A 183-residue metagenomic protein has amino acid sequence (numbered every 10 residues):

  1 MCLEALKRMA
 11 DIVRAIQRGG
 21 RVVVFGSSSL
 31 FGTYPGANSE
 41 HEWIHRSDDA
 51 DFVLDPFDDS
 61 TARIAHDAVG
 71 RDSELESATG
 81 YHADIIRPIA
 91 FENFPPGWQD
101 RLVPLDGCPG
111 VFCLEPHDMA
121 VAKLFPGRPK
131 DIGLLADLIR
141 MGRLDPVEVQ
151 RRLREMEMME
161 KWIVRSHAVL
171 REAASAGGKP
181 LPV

Functional and structural regions predicted by a protein language model:
M1-V183: Compositionally biased terminal segments of proteins
